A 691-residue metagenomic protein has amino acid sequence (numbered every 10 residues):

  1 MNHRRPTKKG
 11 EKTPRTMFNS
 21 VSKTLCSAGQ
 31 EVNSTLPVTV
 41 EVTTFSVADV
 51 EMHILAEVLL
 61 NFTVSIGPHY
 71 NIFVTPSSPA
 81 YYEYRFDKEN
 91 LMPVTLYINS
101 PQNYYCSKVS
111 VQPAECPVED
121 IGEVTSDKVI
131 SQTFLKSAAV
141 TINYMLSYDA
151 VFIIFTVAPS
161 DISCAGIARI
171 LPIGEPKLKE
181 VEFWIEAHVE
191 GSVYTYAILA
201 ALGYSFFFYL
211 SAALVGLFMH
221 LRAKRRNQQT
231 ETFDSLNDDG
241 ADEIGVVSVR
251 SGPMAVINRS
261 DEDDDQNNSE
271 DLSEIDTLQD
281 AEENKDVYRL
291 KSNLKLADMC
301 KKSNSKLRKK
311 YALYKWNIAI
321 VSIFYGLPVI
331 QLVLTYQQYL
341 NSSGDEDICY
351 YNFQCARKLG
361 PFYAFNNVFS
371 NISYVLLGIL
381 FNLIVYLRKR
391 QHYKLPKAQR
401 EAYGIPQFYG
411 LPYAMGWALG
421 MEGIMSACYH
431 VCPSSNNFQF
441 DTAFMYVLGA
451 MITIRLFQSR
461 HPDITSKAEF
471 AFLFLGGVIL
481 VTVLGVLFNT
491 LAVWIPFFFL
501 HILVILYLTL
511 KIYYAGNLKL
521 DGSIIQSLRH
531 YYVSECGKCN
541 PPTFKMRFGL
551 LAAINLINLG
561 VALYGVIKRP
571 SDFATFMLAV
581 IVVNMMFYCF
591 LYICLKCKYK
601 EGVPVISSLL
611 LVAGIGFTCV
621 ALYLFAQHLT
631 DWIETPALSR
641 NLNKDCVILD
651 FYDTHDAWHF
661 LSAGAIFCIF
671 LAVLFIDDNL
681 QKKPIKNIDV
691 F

Functional and structural regions predicted by a protein language model:
M1-G29, F45-S46, E51-T75, N99-T141 (+1 more regions): Surface-exposed beta-strand/loop patches in noncatalytic accessory domains and peripheral targeting/linker segments
V21-V50, E89-T95, T141-I162: Noncatalytic modules at the cell exterior or secretory-pathway interfaces, chiefly beta-strand-rich lectin/adhesion
S27-E31, V74-T75, A80, I142-M145 (+3 more regions): Long beta-sheet-rich domains in secretory-pathway and surface-associated proteins
T35, I130-Q132, Y148, L377 (+1 more regions): Generic structural microfeature
I66-G67, S77-P101, C106-V111, C116 (+2 more regions): Long, hydrophobic alpha-helical transmembrane bundles and adjoining juxtamembrane helices/loops of multi-pass integral
